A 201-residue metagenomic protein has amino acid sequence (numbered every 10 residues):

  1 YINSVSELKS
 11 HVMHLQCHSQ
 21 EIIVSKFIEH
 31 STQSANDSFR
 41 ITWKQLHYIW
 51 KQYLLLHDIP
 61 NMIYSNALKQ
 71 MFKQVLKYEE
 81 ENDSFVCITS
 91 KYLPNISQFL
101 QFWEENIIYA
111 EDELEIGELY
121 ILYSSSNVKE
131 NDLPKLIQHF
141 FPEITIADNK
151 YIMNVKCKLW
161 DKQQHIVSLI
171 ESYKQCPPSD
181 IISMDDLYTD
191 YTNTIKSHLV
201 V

Functional and structural regions predicted by a protein language model:
Y1-V201: Feature primarily recognizes SF3-like P-loop helicase cores of small DNA viruses
